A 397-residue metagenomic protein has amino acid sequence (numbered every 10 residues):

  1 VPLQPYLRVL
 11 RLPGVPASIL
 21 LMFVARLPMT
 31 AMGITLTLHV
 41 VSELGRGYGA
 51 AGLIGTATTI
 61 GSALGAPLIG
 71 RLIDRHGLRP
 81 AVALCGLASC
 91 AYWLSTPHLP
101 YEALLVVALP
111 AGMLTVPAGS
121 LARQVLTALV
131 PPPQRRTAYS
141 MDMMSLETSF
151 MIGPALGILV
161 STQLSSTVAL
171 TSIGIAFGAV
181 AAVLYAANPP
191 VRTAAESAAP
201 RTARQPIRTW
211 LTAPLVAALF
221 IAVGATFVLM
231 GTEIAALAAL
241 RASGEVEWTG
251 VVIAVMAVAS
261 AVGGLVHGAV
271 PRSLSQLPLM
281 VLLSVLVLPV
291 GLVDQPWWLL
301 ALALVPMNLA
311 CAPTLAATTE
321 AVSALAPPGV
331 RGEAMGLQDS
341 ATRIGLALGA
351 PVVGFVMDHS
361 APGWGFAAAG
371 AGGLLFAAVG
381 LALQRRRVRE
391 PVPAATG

Functional and structural regions predicted by a protein language model:
P2-I60, T209-A254: Helix-loop boundary and gating motifs at the non-cytosolic
A63-P100: Conserved MFS/SLC helix-loop-helix module at the cytosolic interface between two early adjacent transmembrane helices
L64-G77, S161, V262-S275, M357: Helix-to-loop junctions at the C-terminal end of transmembrane segments in multipass secondary transporters
P80-L94, T171-I175, Q276-P289, A367: Structural signature of the two symmetry-related core transmembrane helices
T96-A108, L292-A303: Helix-loop junctions at membrane interfaces in 12-TM secondary transporters
L109-T148: Cytoplasmic helix-loop-helix junction between adjacent transmembrane helices in 12-TM secondary transporters
P117-V130, A236, P313-A326: Intracellular juxtamembrane helix-capping segments at the cytosolic ends of symmetry-related transmembrane helices
Q276-A316: C-terminal transmembrane helical hairpin of 12-TM major facilitator-type secondary transporters
